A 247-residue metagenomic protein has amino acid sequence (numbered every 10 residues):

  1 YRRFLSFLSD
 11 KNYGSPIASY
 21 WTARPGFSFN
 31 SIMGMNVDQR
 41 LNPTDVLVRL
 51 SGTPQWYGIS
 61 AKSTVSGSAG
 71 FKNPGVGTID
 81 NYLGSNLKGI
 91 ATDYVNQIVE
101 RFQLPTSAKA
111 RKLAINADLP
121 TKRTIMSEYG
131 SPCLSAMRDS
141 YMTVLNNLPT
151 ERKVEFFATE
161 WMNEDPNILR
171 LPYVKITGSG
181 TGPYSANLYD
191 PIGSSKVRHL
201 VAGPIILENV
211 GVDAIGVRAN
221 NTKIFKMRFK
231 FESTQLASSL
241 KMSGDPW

Functional and structural regions predicted by a protein language model:
Y1-T44, R49-W247: Short, positively charged
